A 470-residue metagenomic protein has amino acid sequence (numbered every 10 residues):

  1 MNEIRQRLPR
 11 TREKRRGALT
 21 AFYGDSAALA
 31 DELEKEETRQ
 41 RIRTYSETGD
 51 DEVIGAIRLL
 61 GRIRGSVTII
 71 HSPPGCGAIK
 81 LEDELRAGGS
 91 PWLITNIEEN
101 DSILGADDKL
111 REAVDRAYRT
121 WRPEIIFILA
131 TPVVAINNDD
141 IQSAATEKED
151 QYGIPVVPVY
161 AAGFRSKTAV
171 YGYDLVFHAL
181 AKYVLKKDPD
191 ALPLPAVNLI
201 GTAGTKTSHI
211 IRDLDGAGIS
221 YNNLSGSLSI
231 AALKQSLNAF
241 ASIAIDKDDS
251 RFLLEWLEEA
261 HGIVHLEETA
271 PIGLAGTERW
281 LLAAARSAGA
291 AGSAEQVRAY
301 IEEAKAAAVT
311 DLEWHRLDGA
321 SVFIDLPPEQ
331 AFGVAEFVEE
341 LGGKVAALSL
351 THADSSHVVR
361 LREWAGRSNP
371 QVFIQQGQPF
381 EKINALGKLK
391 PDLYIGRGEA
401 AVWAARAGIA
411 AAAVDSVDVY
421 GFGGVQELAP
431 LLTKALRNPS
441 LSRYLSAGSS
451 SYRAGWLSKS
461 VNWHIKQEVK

Functional and structural regions predicted by a protein language model:
M1-K470: An N-terminal assembly and electron-transfer interface module characteristic of large anaerobic redox and radical
